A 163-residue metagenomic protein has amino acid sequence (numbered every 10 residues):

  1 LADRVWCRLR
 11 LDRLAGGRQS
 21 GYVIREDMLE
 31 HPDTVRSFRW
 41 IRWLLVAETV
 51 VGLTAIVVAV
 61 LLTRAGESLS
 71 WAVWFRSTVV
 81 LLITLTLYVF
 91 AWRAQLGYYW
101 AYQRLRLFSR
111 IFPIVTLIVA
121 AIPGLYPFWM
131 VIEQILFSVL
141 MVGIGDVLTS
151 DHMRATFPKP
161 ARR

Functional and structural regions predicted by a protein language model:
A2-R163: Topology signature of small-to-medium multi-pass alpha-helical membrane proteins
